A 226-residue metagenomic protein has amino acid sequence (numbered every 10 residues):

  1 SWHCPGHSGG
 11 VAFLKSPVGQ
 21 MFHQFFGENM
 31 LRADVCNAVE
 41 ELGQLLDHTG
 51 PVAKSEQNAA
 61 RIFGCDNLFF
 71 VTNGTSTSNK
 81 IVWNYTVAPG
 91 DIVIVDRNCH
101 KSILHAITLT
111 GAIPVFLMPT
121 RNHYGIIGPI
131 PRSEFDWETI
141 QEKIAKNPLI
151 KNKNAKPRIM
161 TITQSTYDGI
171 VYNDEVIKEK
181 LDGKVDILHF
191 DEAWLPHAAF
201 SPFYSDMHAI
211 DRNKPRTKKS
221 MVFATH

Functional and structural regions predicted by a protein language model:
S1-H23: N-terminal amphipathic/basic leader segments beginning at the initiator methionine
P17, H23-T77: Conserved N-terminal alpha-helix of the aminotransferase class I/II PLP-enzyme fold
D47, N58-I62, N73-A88, I92-H226: Conserved PLP-enzyme active-site core in the AAT-like
